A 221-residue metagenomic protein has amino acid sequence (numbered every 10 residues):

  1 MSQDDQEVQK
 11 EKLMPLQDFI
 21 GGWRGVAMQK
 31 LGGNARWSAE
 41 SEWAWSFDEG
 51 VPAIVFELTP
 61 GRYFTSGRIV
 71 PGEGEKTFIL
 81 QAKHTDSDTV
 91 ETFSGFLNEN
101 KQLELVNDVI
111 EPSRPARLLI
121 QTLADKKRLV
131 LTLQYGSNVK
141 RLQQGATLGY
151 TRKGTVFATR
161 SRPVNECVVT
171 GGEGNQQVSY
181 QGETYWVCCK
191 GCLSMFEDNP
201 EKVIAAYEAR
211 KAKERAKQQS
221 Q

Functional and structural regions predicted by a protein language model:
D5, K126-R128, L133-S161: Edge beta-strand at a domain terminus
Q6-K10, G25-P115: Central antiparallel beta-sheet cores of small beta-barrel/beta-sandwich binding domains
E7-G22, T155-S161: N-terminal helix-cap/turn-to-beta initiation motif at the start of protein domains
M14-F19, V26-K30, V130-K140: Short beta-strand segments and strand-loop junctions that repeat across beta-rich extracellular domains
V164, N175, Y185: Residues immediately within or flanking Cys/His clusters that coordinate Zn2+ in small zinc-binding modules
C167: Short cysteine-rich clusters marking metal-coordination/redox-active sites
T170, C192: Short Cys/His-rich metal-coordination motifs, predominantly Zn2+-binding knuckles/fingers
L193-A209: Short metal-binding segments enriched for Cys and/or His
